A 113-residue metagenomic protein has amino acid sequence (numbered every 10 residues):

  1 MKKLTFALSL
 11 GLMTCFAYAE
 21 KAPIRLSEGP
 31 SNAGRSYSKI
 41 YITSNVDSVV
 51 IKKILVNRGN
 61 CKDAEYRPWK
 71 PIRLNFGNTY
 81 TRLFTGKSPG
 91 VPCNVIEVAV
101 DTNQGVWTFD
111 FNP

Functional and structural regions predicted by a protein language model:
M1-L4: Positively charged n-region of N-terminal signal peptides that target proteins for export
L10-A17: Hydrophobic h-region of N-terminal signal peptides that target proteins for export in Gram-negative bacteria
A22-N60: Short, surface-exposed binding/anchoring microloops in extracellular/periplasmic proteins
R35-S36, V91-I96: A short, compositionally biased
L55-R58, K87-S88, F111-P113: A short, sequence-level motif marking secondary-structure junctions
K62-C93: Intrinsically disordered, low-complexity Pro/Gly/Ser/Thr-rich segments with frequent PxxP/GP/PP motifs and embedded
G77, V98-V100: Elongated, acidic membrane-bridging lipid-handling scaffolds and related periplasm/extracellular "bridge/tunnel" systems
E97, Q104-P113: Edge beta-strands of extracellular beta-sandwich domains
